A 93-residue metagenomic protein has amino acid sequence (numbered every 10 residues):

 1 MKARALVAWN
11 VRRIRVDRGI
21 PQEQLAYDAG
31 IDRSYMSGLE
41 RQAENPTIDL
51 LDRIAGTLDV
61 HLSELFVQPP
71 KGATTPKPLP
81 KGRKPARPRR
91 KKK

Functional and structural regions predicted by a protein language model:
W9-L25: Short basic helix-loop element that most often maps to the first helix and adjoining turn of HTH DNA-binding modules
V11, L25-A26, M36-L39, L65: Conserved hydrophobic/aromatic packing and binding residues within compact polymer-binding modules
V11, Q22, R33, I48-L51: Helix-turn-helix DNA-binding elements, focusing on the entry/boundary residues of the two helices that contact DNA
D17, D28, L39, T57: Residues within the alpha-helical elements of helix-turn-helix
G30-N45: Recognition helix of helix-turn-helix/homeodomain-like DNA-binding domains that insert into the DNA major groove
L50-A55, L65-F66: Hydrophobic micro-packing sites on short alpha-helices
V67-K93: Short, charged recognition helix plus adjacent turn of helix-turn-helix-like nucleic-acid-binding domains
